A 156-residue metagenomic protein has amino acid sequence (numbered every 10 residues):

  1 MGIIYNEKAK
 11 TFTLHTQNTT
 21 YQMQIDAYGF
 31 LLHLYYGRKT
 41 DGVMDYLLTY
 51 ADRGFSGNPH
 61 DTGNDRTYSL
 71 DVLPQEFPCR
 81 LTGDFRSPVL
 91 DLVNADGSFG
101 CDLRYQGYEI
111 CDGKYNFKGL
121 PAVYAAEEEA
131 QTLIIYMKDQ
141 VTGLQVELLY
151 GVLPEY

Functional and structural regions predicted by a protein language model:
M1-Y156: N-terminal accessory beta-strand-rich subdomains and adjacent acidic, glycine-rich linkers that precede catalytic cores
